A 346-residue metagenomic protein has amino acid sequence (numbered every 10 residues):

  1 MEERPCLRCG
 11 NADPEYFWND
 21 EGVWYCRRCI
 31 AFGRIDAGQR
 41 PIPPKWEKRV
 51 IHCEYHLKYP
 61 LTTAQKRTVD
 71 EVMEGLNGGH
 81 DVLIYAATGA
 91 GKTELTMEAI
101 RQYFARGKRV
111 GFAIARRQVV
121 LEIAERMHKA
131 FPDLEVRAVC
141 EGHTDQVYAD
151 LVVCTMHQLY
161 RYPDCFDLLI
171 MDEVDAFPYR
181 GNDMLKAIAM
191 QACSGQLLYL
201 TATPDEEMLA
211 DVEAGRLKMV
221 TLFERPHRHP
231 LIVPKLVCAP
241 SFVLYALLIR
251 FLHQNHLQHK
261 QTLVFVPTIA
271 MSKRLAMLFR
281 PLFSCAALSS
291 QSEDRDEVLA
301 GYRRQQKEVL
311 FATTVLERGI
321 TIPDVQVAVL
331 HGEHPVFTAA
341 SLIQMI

Functional and structural regions predicted by a protein language model:
E2-K48: Interdomain "pre-motor" coupling segment immediately N-terminal to P-loop NTPase/helicase cores
L57-H80: N-terminal pre-P-loop "Q-motif" helix
V82, R216-C285: Conserved interdomain linker/interface between the two RecA-like ATPase lobes of SF2 helicase motors
Y85-T93, Y103, K108-I123, H253-F279: Conserved strand-helix element at the start of the C-terminal RecA-like helicase core
L95, A99: Hydrophobic positions on the alpha1 helix immediately C-terminal to the Walker A/P-loop
L121, L134-Y148, A286-T313: Conserved helicase ATPase core of P-loop NTP-dependent helicases/translocases
D164-L168, E173-C238, Y245-F251: Post-DEXD/H (motif II) to motif III coupling segment of the RecA-like Helicase ATP-binding lobe
E173-A176, R303-E308, T314-I346: Conserved RecA-like helicase motor core of SF1/SF2 enzymes
